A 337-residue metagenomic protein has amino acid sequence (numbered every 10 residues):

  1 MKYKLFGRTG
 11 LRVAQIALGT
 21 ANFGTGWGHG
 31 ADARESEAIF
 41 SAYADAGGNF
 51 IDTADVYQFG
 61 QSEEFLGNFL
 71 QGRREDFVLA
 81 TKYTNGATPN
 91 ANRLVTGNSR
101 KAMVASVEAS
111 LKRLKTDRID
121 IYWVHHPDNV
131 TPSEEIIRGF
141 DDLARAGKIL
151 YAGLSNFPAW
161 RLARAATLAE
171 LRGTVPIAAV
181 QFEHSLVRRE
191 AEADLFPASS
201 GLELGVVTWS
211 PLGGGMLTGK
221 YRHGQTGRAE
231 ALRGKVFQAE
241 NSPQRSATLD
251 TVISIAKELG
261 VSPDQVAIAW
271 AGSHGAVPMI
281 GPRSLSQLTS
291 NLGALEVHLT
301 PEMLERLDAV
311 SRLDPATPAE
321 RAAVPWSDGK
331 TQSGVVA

Functional and structural regions predicted by a protein language model:
M1-F77, S333-A337: N-terminal binding-site loop/beta-alpha segment at the start of enzyme catalytic domains that lines or forms
F6, L18, S36, I51 (+13 more regions): Conserved, mostly hydrophobic/aromatic
T9-W27, A80-L94, R118, W123: N-terminal small/glycine-rich loop or linker at the start of catalytic domains across soluble metabolic enzymes
L11-I16, G47-F50, R73-F77, T116-D120 (+5 more regions): Short, well-ordered coil/turn segments that N-cap beta-strands
A21-F23, A54-V56, K82-G86, V124-P127 (+4 more regions): Active-site beta-loop-alpha junctions enriched in small/polar residues
S41, N90-E190, D194: Glycine/proline-rich, positively charged, aromatic-decorated active-site loop/lid region on the catalytic face
A191-G227, S262: Aromatic-lined glycan-binding groove of carbohydrate-active enzymes
G201, G227-E258, S273, T289-A337: Terminal-tail/helix-coil boundary detector
